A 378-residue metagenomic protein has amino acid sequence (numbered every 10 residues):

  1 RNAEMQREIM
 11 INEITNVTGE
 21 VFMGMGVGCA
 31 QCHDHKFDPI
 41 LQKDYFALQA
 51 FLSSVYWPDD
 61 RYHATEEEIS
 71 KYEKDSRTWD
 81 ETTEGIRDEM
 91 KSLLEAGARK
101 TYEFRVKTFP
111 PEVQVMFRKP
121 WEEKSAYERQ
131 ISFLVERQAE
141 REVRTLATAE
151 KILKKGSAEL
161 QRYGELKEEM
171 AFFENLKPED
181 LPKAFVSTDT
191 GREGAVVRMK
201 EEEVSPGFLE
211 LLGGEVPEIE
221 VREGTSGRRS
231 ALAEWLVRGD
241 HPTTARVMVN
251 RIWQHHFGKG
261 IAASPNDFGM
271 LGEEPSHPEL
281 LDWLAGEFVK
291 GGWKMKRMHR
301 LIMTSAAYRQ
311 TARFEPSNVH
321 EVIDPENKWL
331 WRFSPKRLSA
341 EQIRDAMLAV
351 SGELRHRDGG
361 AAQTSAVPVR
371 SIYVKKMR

Functional and structural regions predicted by a protein language model:
R1-E81: Sequence context surrounding c-type heme c attachment/ligation sites in exported
R1-M5, S54-T82, R105-E159: Short His/Asp/Glu-rich catalytic/ion-coordination signatures at enzyme active sites or charged loops
E4, C29-C32, E112-M116, R229-L236: Short amphipathic alpha-helical segments and their helix-coil junctions
E8-I11, P39, T78-M90, S125-R378: Primarily short, surface-exposed interaction patches in extracytoplasmic proteins
T15, Y45, V113, R344 (+1 more regions): Extracellular structured ligand-interaction cores
T82-R105: Long, charged alpha-helical "stalk" segments
